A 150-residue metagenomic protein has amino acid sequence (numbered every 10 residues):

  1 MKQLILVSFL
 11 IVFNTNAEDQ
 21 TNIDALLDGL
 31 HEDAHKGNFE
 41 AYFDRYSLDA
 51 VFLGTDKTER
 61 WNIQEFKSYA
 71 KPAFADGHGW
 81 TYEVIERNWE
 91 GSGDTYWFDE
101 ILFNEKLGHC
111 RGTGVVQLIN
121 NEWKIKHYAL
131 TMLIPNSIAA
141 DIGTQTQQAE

Functional and structural regions predicted by a protein language model:
Q3-F13: Sec-dependent N-terminal signal peptides
D19-D24, K67-H109: Surface-exposed, charged secondary-structure patches
G37-D49, L53: Short, well-ordered alpha-helical segments enriched in acidic and aromatic residues
Y46, D56, E86-N88, I101-N104 (+2 more regions): A mature extracytoplasmic/lumenal domain signature
A50-W61, P72-H78: A short gly/proline-enriched turn/hairpin at secondary-structure junctions
T113-E122, T146-Q148: Short beta-strand segments and strand-loop junctions that repeat across beta-rich extracellular domains
H127-E150: Low-complexity, intrinsically disordered terminal/linker segments enriched in charged and Gly/Pro repeats
